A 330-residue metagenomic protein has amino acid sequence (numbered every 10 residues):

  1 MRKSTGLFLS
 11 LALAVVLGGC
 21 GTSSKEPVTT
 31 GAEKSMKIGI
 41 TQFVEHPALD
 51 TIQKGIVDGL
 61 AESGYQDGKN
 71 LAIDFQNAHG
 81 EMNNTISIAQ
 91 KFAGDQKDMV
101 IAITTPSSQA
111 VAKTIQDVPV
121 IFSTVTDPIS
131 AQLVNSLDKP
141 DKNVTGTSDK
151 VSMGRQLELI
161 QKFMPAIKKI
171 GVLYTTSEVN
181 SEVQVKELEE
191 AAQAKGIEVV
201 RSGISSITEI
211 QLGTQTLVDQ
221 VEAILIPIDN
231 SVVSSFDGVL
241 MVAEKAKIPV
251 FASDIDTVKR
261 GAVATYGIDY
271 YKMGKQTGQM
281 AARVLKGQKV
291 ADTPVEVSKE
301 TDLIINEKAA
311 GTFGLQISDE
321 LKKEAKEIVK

Functional and structural regions predicted by a protein language model:
V16-G19: C-terminal motif of bacterial Sec signal peptides marking the signal peptidase cleavage site
G21-S23: Bacterial signal peptide processing site
E33-V57, S63, D74-N83, S177-V179 (+1 more regions): Extracytoplasmic "Venus flytrap"
I56, T145-A192, P294-A309: An alpha-beta-alpha
A72-G94, G203-L217: Structural motif
A78-N135, I226-E244, I248-F251: Beta-alpha junction/loop-to-helix N-cap segments that form part of ligand/metal-binding clefts
P128-I167, D269-Q288: Hydrophobic alpha-helical segments within soluble ligand-binding/sensing domains
K286-K330: Hinge/cleft segment of the Venus flytrap/periplasmic-binding protein
